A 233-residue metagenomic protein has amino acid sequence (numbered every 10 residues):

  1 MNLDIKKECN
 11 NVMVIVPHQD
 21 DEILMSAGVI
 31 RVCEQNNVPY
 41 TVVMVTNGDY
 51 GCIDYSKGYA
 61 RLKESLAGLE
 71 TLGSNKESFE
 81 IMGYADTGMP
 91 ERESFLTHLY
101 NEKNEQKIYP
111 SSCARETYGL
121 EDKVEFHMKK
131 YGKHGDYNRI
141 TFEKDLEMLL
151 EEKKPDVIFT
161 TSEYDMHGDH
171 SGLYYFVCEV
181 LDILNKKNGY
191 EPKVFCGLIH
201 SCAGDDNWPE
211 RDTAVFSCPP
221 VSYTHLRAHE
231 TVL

Functional and structural regions predicted by a protein language model:
M1-E152, Y175-G189, F195-H200: Active-site rim/loop-helix segments in enzyme catalytic domains that contact anionic ligands
I23-L24, M166-G168: Acidic-and-aromatic substrate-binding clefts and catalytic sites of carbohydrate-active enzymes
E64, D212-Y223: Acidic, Ser/Thr-rich peripheral helices and adjacent loops at domain boundaries
L150, K154-Y164: Proline-aspartate-enriched helix->loop->beta-strand connector
S171: Glycine-rich, aromatic-lined ligand/substrate-binding cores of catalytic and carbohydrate-binding domains
A203-E210: Glycine-rich, charge-decorated loop segments at or immediately adjacent to ligand/cofactor-binding or catalytic sites
H225-L233: Single conserved hydrophobic/aromatic residue that forms the stacking wall/gate of nucleotide- or nucleobase-binding
